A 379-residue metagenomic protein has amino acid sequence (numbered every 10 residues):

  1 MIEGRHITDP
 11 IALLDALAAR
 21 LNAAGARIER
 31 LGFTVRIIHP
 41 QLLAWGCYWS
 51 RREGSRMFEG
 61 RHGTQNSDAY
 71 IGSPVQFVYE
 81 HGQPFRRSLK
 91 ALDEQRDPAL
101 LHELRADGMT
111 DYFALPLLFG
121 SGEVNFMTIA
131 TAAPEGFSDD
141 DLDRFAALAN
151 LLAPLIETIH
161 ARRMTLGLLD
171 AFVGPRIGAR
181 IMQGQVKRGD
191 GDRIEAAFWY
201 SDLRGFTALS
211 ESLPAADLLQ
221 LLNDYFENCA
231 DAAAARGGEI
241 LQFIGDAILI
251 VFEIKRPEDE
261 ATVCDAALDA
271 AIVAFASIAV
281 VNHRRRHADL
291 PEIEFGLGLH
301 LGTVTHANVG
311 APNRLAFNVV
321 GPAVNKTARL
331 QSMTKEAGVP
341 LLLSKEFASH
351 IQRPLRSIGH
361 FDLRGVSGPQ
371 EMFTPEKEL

Functional and structural regions predicted by a protein language model:
R52-T110: Regulatory sensory and allosteric helical modules in signal-transduction proteins and certain transcription factors
T110-L118: Short hydrophobic beta-strand micro-motif common in sensory/regulatory domains
L117-F119, F126-G136, K255: Short beta-strand-to-loop transition segments that serve as allosteric relay/switch motifs in sensory/regulatory domains
A130-A146, V319: Regulatory loop-to-helix N-cap segments in sensory/regulatory domains that couple ligand/signal detection
D140-R193: Regulatory cytosolic signal-relay segments
K187-D269: Catalytic NTP-binding/metal-coordinating core of nucleotidyl cyclase/transferase enzymes
A233, G237-V263, V280-P322, Q370-M372: Catalytic core of nucleotidyl cyclases, primarily class III adenylyl/guanylyl cyclases
T327, M333-L379: Cytosolic regulatory/linker segments at or just downstream of nucleotide-handling modules in signal-transduction
